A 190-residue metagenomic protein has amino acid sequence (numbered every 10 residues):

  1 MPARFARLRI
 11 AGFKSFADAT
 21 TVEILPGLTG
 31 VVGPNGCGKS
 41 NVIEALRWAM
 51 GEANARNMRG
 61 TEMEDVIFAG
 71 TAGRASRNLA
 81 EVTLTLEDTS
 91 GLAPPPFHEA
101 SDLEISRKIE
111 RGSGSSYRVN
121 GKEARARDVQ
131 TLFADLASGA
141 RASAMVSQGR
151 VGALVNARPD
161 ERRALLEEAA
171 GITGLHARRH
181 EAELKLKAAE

Functional and structural regions predicted by a protein language model:
A3-E190: Gly/Lys-enriched N-terminal cap/neck module of very large, oligomeric protein machines
